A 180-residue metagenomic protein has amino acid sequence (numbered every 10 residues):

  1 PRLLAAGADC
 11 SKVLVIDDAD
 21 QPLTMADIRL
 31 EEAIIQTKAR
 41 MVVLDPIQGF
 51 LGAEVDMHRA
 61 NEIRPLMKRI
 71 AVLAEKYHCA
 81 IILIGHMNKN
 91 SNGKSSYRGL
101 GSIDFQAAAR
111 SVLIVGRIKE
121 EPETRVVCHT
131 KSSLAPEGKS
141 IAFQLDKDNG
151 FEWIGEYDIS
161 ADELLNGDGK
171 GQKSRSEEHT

Functional and structural regions predicted by a protein language model:
P1-V72, D148-G150, G155-L165: Conserved inter-motif catalytic segment of the P-loop NTP-binding fold
D27, Y77, G138, D168-G169: Generic low-complexity, intrinsically disordered sequence content enriched in small uncharged/hydrophobic residues
M41, Q48-G49, A60-E156: Phosphate-binding/switch region of NTP-binding enzymes
N166-S174: Acidic/polar alpha-helix N-cap and adjacent early helical turns within long charge-rich amphipathic helices/linkers
E177-T180: Conserved small/polar residues in nucleotide/adenosyl-binding loops
